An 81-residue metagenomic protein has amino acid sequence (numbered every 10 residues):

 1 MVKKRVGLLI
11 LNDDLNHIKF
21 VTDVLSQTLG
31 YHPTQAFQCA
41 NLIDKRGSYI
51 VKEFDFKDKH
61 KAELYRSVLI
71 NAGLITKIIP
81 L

Functional and structural regions predicted by a protein language model:
M1-L81: Terminal domain-initiation and capping elements
